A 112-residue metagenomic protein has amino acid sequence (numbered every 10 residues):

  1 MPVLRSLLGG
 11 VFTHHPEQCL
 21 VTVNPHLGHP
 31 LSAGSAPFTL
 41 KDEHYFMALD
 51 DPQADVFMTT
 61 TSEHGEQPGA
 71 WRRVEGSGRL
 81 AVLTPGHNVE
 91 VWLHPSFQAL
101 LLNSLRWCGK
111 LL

Functional and structural regions predicted by a protein language model:
M1-S62: An acidic, glycine-rich "communication" segment
G65, V74-L80, T84-L112: Extracellular ligand-binding/catalytic regions of CAZymes and related secreted enzymes and adhesion modules
